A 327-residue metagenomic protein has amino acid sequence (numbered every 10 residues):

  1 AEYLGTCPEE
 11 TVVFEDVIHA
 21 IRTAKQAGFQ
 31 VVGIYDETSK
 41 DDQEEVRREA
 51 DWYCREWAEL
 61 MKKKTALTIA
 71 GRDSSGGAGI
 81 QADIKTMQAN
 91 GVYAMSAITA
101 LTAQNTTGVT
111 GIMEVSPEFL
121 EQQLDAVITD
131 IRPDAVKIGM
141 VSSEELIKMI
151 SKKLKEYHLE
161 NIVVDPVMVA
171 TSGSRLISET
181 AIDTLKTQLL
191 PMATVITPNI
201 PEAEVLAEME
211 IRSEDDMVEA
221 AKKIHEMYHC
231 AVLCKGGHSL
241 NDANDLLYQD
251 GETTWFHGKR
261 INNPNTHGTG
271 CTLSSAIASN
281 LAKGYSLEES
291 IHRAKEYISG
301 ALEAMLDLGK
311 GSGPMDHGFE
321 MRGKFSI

Functional and structural regions predicted by a protein language model:
A1-K62: Asp-based, Mg2+/Mn2+-dependent phosphohydrolase catalytic module
C7-V12, P133-D134, E160-N161, P191 (+1 more regions): Short acidic capping loops at alpha-helix termini that bridge into adjacent secondary structure
G28-F29, E156-I162, Y228-C230: A short helix->loop->beta-strand "cap" motif at the edges of active sites that frequently abuts
K62-K63, G111-E114, E288-I327: Charged C-terminal helix
K62-T68, Q88-V164, M168-T171: Conserved N-terminal subdomain of the carbohydrate kinase-like
I69-S75, T254-H267: Short pre-catalytic strand/loop immediately N-terminal to key active-site residues, enriched for Gly-Thr
Q81, E204-V205, N263-L287: Short, small-residue alpha-helix embedded
E179-T253: Conserved phosphate/ATP/ADP-binding segment of small-molecule kinases
